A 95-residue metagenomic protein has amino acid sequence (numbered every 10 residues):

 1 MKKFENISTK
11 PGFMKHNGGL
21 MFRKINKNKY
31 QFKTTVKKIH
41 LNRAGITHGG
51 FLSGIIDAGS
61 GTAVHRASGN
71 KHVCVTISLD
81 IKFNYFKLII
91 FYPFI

Functional and structural regions predicted by a protein language model:
M1-F91: Terminal targeting signals and extreme-terminal segments of soluble enzymes
P93-I95: Short, Lys/Arg-rich amphipathic alpha-helical interaction segments that bind nucleic acids or acidic protein surfaces
